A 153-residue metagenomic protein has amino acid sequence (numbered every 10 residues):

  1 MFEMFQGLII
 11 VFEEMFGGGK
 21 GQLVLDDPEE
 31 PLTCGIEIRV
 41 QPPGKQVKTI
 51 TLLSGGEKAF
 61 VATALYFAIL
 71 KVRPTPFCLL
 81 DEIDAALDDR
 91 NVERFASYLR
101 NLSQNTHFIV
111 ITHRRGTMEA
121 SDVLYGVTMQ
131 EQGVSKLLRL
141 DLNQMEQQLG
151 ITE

Functional and structural regions predicted by a protein language model:
M1-E153: Terminal ABC-like ATPase head and other globular end-domains that cap long coiled-coil arms in SMC/Rad50/SbcC-family
